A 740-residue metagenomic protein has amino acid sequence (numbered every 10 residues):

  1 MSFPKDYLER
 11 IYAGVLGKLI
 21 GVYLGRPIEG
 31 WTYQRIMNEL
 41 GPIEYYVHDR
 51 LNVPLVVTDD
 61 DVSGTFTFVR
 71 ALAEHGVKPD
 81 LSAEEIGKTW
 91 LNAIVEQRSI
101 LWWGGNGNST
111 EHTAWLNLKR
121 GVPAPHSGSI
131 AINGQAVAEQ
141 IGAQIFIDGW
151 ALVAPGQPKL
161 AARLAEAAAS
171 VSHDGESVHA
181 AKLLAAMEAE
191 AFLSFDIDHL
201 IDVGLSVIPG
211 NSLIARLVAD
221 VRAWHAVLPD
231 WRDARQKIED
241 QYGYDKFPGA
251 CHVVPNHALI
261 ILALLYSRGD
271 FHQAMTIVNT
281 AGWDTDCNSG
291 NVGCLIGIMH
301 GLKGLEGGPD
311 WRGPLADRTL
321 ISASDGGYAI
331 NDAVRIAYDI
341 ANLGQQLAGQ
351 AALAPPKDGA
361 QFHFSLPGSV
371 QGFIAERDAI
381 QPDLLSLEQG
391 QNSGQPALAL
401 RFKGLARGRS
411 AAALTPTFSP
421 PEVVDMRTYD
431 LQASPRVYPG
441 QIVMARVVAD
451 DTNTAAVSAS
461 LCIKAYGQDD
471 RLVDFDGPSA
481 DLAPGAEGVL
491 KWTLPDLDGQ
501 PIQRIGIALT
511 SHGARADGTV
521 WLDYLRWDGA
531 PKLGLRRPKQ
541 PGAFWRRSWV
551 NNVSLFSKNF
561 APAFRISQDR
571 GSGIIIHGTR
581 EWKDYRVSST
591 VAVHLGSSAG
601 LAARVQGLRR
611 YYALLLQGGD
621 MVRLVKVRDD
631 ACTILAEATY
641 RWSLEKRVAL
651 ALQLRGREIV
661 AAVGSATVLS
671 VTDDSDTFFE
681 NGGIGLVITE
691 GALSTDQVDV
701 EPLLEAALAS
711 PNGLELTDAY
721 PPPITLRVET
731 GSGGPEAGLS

Functional and structural regions predicted by a protein language model:
M1-F475, Q500-I502, D517-L533, A737: Structured, active/binding-site neighborhoods that engage oxygen-rich ligands
Q361-H363, Q371, I380-D383, S479-P484 (+1 more regions): Extracellular glycan-recognition regions
N392-P396, L482-G488, K583: Ser/Thr- and Asn-enriched, surface-exposed coil loops between beta-strands
D470-D474, V489, T633: Short small-residue beta-strand/loop micro-motif enriched in glycine and branched aliphatics
E487-D496: Exposed aromatic-hydrophobic patches
